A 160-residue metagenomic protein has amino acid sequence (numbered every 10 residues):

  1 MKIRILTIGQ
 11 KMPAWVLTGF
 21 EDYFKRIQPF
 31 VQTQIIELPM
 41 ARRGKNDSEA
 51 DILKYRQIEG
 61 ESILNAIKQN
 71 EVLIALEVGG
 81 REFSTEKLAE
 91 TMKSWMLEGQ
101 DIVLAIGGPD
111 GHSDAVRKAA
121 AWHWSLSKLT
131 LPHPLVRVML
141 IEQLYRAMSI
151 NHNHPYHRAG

Functional and structural regions predicted by a protein language model:
M1-I27: N-terminal beta1-alpha1 ligand-phosphate binding loop
L6, Q34-I36: General small-molecule cofactor/ligand-binding pocket signal
K11, V78-R81, G108-G111: Short glycine-rich anion-binding loops that position phosphate/pyrophosphate groups of nucleotides and phosphorylated
R26-Q32, M96-E98, S149-I150: Arginine/glycine-rich "motif VI" loop of SF2 helicases in the C-terminal RecA-like domain
V31, N70-E71, A120: Short, well-ordered alpha-helix to beta-strand connector turns
P39-I102: S-adenosyl-L-methionine/SAH cofactor-binding core of RNA-modifying enzymes
M96-I106, S127-H133: Short, acidic/small-residue loops that bind anionic groups at enzyme active sites
D114-G160: Structured adenosyl-cofactor binding patch, chiefly the S-adenosyl-L-methionine
